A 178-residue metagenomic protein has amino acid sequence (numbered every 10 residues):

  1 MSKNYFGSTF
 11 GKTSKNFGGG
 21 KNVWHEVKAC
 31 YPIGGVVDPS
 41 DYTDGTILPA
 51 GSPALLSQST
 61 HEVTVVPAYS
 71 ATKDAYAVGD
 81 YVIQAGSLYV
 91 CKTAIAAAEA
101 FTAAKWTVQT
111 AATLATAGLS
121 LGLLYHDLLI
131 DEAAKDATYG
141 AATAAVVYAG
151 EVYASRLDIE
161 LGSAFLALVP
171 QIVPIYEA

Functional and structural regions predicted by a protein language model:
M1-T93, E99-T102, T107-A178: Surface-exposed, low-hydrophobicity beta-strand/loop segments enriched in small/polar/acidic residues
